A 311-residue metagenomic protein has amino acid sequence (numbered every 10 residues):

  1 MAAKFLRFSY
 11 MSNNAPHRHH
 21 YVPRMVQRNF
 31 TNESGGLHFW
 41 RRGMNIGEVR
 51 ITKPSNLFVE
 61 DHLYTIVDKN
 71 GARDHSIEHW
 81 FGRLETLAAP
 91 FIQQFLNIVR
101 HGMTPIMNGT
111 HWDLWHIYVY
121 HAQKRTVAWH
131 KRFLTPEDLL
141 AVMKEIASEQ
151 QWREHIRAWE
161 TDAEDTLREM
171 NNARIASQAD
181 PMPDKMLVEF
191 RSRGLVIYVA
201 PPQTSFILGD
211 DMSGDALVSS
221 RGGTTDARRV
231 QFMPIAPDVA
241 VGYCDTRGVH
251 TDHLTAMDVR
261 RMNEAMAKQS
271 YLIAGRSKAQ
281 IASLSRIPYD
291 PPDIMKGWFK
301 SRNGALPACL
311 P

Functional and structural regions predicted by a protein language model:
F5-P311: Alpha-helical structural context detector biased toward long hydrophobic helices
